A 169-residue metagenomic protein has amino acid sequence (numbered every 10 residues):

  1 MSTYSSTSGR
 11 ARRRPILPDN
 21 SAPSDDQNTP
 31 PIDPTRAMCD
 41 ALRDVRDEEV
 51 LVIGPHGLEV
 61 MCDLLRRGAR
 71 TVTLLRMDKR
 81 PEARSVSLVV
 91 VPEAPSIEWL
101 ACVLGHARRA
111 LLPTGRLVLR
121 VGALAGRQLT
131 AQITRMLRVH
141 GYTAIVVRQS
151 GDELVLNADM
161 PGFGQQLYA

Functional and structural regions predicted by a protein language model:
M1-D47: Class I SAM-dependent methyltransferase Rossmann-like catalytic core, especially the SAM/SAH-binding loop
V45-E59: Conserved class I S-adenosyl-L-methionine
G57-A69: Conserved SAM-binding loop of SAM-dependent methyltransferases across substrates and taxa, primarily the Class I
G57-V60, P92-W99, A123-G126: Short acidic, S/G/P-rich loop/turn micro-motifs used as interaction or catalytic elements
D78-V91, S96-I97, C102-G105: A short acidic, Gly/Pro-enriched loop at the edge of an enzyme's catalytic core that lines a small-molecule cofactor
L100-R116: A short glycine-rich, Lys/Arg-flanked "PGG" loop and its adjoining helix->strand segment in the class I
V118-G141: Conserved class I S-adenosyl-L-methionine
H140-A169: Core SAM-dependent methyltransferase catalytic element
